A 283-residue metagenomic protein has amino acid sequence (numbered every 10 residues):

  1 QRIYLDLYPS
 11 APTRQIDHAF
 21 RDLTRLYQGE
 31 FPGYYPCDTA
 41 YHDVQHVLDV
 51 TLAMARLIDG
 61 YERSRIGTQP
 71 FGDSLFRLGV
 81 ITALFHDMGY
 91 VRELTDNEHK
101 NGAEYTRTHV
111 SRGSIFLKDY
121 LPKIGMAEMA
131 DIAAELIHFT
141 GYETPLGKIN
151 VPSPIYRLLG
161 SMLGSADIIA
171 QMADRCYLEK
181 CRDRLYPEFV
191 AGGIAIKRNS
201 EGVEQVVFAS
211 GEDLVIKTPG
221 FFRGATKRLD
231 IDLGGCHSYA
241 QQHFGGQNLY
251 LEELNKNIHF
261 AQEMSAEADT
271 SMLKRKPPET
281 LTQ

Functional and structural regions predicted by a protein language model:
Q1-A11, R56-L75, F85, G125 (+1 more regions): Divalent metal-dependent phosphate-bond-processing catalytic cores, especially two-metal-ion Mg2+/Mn2+ enzymes that act
Q1-D96, G102-A103: Acidic/His-rich, divalent-metal-binding segments that scaffold phosphate/diphosphate chemistry
V47, M54, T108-G147, E204: Histidine- and acidic-residue-rich, metal-dependent catalytic cores
V50, T108, P187-V190: Glycine-rich loops and low-complexity Gly/Arg-rich segments that provide flexible linkers or classic glycine-based
N97-E98, P152: Surface-exposed, active-site-proximal loop segments in enzymatic domains
E98-H99, E179: Hydrophobic alpha-helical membrane context
